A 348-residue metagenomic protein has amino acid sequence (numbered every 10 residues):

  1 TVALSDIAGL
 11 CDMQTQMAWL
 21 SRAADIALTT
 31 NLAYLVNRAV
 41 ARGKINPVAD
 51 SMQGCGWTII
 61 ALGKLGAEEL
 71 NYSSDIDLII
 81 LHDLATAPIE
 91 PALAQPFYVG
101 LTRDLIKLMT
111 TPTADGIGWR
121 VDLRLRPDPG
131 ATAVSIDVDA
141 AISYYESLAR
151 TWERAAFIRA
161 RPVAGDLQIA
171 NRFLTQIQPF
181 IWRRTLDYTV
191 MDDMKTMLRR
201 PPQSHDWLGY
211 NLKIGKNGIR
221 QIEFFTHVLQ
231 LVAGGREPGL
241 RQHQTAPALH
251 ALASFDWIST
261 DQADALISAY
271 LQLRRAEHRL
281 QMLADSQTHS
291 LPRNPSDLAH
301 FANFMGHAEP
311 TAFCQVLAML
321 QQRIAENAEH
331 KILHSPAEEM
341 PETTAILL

Functional and structural regions predicted by a protein language model:
T1-L348: A nucleotide- and high-energy phosphate-metabolite-utilizing enzyme signature
